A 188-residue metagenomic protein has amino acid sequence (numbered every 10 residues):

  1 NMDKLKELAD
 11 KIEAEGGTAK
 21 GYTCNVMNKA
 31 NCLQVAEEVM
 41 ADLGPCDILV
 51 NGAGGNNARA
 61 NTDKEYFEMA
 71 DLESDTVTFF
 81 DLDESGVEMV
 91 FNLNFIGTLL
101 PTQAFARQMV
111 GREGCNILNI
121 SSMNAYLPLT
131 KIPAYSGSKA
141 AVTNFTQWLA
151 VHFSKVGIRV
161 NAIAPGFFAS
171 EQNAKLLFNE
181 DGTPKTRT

Functional and structural regions predicted by a protein language model:
M2, T23-V35, E84: The beta1-alpha1 cofactor-binding region of Rossmann-like NAD(H)/NADP(H)-dependent oxidoreductases
D47, T143, F153-S170: Conserved Rossmann-fold SDR core element
T62-E68, K155, F167-T188: A glycine/serine/threonine-rich, flexible loop-to-helix segment that serves as the NAD(P) cofactor-binding "lid"
E68-L99, L118, V142: Catalytic Tyr-X3-Lys loop
T102, S138: Active-site helix of classical SDR
R107, V151-H152: Alpha-helical segment proximal to the catalytic Tyr-Lys
S122: Residue(s) in the substrate-gating loop at a strand-loop-helix junction that position the organic substrate next
P128-S136, W148-A150, L176: Active-site loop-to-helix junction immediately N-terminal to the catalytic Tyr of the SDR YXXXK motif in Rossmann-fold
